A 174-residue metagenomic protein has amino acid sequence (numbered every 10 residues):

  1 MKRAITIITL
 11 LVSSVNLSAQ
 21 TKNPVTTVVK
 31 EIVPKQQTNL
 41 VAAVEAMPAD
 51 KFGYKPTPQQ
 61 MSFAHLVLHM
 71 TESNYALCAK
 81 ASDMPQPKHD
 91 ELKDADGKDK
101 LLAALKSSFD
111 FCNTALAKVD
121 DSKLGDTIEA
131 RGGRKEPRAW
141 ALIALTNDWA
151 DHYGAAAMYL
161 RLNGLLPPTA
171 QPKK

Functional and structural regions predicted by a protein language model:
M1-K22: Bacterial Sec-dependent N-terminal signal peptides
S14, I32-K35: Post-signal peptide N-terminal segment of mature Sec-exported envelope proteins
Q20-K30: Short, low-complexity N-terminal intrinsically disordered segments enriched in polar/charged residues
K30-E31, T38-V44, A49-D90, E129-K174: Short, contiguous alpha-helical
P34, V41, T71, Y75-C78 (+4 more regions): Amphipathic, non-transmembrane alpha-helical secondary structure
D90-D96: Polybasic, low-complexity association/targeting segments
D96-E129, E136-D151: Acidic/histidine-rich alpha-helical segments that form the ligand environment of transition-metal centers
